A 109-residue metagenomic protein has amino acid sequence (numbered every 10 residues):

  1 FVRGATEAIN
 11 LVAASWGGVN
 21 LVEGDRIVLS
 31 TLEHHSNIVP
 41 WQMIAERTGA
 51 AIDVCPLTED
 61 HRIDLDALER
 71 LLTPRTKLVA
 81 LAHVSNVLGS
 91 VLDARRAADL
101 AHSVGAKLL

Functional and structural regions predicted by a protein language model:
F1-L109: Pyridoxal 5′-phosphate
